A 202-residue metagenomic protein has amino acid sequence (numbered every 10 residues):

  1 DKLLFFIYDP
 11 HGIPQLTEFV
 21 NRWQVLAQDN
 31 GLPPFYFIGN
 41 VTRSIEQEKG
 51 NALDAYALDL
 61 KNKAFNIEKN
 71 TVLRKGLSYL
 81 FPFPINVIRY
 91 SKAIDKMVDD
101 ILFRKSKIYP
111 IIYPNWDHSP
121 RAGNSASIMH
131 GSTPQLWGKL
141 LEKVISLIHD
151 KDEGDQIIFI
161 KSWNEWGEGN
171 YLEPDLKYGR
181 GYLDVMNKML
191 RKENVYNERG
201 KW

Functional and structural regions predicted by a protein language model:
D1-I13, Q156-E165: Active-site groove signature of glycoside hydrolases
I13-F35, N170-M189: Surface-exposed flexible segments
Q15-P134: Aromatic-lined glycan-binding groove of carbohydrate-active enzymes
F19, A93-M97, W137-L147, Y182: Alpha-helical packing segments of well-folded alpha/beta enzyme cores
N30, K96-I108, L147-G154, M189-Y196: A structural motif corresponding to the C-terminal end of an alpha-helix and its immediate exit/capping segment
S132-K177, E193-G200: Substrate-binding cleft of secreted/luminal carbohydrate-active enzymes
Y182-W202: Carbohydrate-binding surfaces of carbohydrate-active enzymes
